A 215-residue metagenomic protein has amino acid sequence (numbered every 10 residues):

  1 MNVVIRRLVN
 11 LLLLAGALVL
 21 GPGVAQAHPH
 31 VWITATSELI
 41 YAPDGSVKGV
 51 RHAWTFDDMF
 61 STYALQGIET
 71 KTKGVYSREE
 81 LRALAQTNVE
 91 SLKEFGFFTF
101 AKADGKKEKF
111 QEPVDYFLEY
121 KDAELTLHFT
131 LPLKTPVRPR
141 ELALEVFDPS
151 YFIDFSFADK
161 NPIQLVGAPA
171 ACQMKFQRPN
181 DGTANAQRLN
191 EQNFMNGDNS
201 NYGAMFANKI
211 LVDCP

Functional and structural regions predicted by a protein language model:
M1-R6: N-terminal secretory signal peptides that target proteins for export/translocation
V9-G21: Bacterial N-terminal signal peptides
P22-A27: Sec/Tat signal peptide C-region and signal peptidase I cleavage site
P29-F56, F60-T62: Early extracytoplasmic/domain-onset interaction patches
M59-V137: Structured domain cores in non-transmembrane regions
D104-P215: Mature, soluble, non-transmembrane domains
